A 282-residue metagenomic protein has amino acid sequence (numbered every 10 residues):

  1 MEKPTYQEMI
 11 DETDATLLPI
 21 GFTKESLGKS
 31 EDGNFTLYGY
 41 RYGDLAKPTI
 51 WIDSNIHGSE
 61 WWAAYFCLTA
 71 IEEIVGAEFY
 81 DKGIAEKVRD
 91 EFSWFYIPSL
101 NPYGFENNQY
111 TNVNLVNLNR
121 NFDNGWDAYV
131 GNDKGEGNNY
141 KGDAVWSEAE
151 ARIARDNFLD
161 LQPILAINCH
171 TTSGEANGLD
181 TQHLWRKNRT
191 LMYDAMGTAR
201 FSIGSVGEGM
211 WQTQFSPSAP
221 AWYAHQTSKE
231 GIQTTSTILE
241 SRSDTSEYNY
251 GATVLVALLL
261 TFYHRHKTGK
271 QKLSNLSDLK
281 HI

Functional and structural regions predicted by a protein language model:
E2-T16, K24, A128, N132-I282: C-terminal accessory segments enriched in acidic
E12-Y40: N-terminal carbohydrate-binding/catalytic regions of secreted carbohydrate-active enzymes
F22, F92, V116, I232-T235: A structural micro-motif
S30, W51-D53: Residue-level signal for helical boundary/lining positions with a hydrophobic bias
G33-F35, D90, S216: Short, basic and Ser/Thr-rich N-terminal targeting/leader segments
Y38-A46, N55: Short beta-strand-to-loop junctions in surface cap/lid or active-site-entrance loops
K47-W51, W61-Y193, E240: Active-site/substrate-binding loop(s) of hydrolase catalytic cores
G58: Short active-site segment of divalent metal-dependent hydrolases/proteases that encodes the spacing between
